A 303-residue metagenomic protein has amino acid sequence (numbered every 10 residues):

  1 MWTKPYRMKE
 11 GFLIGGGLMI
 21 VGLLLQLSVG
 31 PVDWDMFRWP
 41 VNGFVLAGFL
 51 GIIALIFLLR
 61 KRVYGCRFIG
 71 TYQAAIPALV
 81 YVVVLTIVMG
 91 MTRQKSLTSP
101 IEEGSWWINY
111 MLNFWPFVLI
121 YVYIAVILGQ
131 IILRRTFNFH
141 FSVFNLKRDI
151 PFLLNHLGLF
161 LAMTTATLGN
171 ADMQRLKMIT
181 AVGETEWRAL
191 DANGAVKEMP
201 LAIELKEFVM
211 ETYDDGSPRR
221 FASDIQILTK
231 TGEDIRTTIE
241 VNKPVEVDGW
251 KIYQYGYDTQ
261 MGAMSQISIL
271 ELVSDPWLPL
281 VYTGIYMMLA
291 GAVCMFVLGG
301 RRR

Functional and structural regions predicted by a protein language model:
M1-R303: Solvent-exposed, non-transmembrane regions of integral membrane proteins
